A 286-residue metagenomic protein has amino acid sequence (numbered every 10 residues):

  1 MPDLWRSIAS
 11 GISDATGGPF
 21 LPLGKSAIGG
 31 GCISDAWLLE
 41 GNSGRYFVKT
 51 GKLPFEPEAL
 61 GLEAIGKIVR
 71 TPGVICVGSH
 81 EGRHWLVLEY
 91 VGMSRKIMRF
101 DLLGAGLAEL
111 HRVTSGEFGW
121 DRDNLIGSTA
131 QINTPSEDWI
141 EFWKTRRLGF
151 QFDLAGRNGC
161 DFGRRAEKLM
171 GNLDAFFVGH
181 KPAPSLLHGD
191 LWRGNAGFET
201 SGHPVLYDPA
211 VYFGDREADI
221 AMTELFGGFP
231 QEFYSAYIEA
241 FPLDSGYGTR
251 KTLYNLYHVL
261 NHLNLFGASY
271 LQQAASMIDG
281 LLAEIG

Functional and structural regions predicted by a protein language model:
P2-D3, T50-P54, L225: Short, surface-exposed ligand-recognition loops at beta-strand->loop->(often short) alpha-helix junctions that present
L4-T16, S115-L186, E199: An alpha-helical support segment within catalytic cores of ATP-dependent transferases
P19-S26: Conserved N-terminal boundary motif of the eukaryotic protein kinase catalytic domain
S26-E141: ATP-binding pocket architecture of kinase catalytic cores
F55, F100-L103, F162-A166, A274: Hydrophobic packing residues in well-ordered alpha-helices of helical domains and bundles
I68, H80-R99, R112, T145-F150 (+2 more regions): A glycine-centered beta->alpha junction motif in the catalytic cores of kinase/phosphotransferase enzymes
P135-K144, D153, H180-L186, R193-T252 (+3 more regions): Active-site Asp-x-Gly
